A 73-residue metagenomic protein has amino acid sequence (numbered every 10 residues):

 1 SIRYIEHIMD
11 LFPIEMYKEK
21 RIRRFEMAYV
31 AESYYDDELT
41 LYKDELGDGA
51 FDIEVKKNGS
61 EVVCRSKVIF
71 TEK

Functional and structural regions predicted by a protein language model:
S1-R21: Hot-dog-fold acyl-thioester-processing enzymes
I2, F25, V30, R65-S66: Surface-exposed loop/turn and secondary-structure junction residues enriched for glycine/proline
M16, R23-E45: Active-site beta-strand->loop segment that positions catalytic residues and contacts the acyl thioester
Y35, T40-K73: HotDog/MaoC-like acyl-thioester-processing domains
